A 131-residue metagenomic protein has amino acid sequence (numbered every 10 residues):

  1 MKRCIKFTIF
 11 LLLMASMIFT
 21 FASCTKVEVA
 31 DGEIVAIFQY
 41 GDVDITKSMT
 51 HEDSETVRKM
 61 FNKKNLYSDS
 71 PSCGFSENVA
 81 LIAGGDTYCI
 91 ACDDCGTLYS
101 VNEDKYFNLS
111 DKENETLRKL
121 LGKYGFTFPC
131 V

Functional and structural regions predicted by a protein language model:
M1-F10: Bacterial N-terminal signal peptides that target proteins for export
M14-M17: Residue-level signal for mature regions of secreted extracellular proteins and peptides
F19-S23: C-terminal motif of bacterial Sec signal peptides marking the signal peptidase cleavage site
C24-V131: Function-determining sites in protein domains
